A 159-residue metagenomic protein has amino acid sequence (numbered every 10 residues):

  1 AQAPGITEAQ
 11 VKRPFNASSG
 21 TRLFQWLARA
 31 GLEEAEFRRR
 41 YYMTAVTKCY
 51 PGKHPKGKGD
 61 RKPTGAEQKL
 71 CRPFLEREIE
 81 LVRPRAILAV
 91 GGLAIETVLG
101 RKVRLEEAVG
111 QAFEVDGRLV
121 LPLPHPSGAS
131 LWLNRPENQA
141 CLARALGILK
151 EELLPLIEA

Functional and structural regions predicted by a protein language model:
Q2-E158: A polyanion-binding, active-site-adjacent surface
